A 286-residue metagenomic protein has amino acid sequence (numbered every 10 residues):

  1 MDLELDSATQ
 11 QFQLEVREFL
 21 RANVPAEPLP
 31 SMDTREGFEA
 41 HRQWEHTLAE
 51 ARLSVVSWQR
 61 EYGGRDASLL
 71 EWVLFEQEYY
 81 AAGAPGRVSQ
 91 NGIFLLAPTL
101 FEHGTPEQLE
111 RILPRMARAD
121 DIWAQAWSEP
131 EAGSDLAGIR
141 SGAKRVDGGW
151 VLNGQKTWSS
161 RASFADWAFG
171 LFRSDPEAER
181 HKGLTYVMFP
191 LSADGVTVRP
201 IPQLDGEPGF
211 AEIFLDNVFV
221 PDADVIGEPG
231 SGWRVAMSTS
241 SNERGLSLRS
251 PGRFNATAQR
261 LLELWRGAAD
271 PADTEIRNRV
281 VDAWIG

Functional and structural regions predicted by a protein language model:
M1-Q11: Intrinsic disorder at enzyme termini
A49-D120, R161-W167: Internal helix-loop-helix
R52, F75-Y80, F172, M188-D194 (+2 more regions): Short Ser/Thr-interspersed hydrophobic loop/turn segments at strand-loop and sheet-helix junctions that line or gate
A119-W127, L171: A short, Trp-centered hydrophobic/proline-enriched beta-strand micro-motif
A132-G133, T157-A162, L204: Glycine-rich phosphate/pyrophosphate-binding beta-alpha loops
S141-K144: A structural signal for short hydrophobic beta-strand segments in well-ordered beta-sheet cores
G149, N153-R199: A short core secondary-structure module
V196-G286: Glycine-rich beta->alpha junctions and the first turn(s) of the following alpha-helix
